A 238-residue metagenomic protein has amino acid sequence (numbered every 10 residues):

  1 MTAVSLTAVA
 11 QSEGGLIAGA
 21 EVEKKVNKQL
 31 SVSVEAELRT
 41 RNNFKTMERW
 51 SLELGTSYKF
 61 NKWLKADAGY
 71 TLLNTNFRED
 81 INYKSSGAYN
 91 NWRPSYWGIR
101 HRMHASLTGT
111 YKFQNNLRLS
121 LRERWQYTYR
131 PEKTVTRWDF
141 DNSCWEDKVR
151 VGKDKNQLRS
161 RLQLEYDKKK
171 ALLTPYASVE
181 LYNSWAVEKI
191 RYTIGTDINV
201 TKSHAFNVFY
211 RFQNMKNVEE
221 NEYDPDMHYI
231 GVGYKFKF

Functional and structural regions predicted by a protein language model:
Q11-F77: Start-of-domain marker
E13, K45-W50, E79-S85, E132-F140 (+2 more regions): Outer-membrane beta-barrel translocator domains and adjoining extracellular loop/strand segments of Gram-negative
G14-L16, E48-W50, I99-M103, G152-L158 (+2 more regions): Residues that define the transmembrane beta-barrel architecture of outer-membrane proteins
K24, Y58, G109-Y111, L162-K168 (+2 more regions): Residue-level signature of outer-membrane beta-barrel architecture
Q29-V34, W63-A68, Q114-L119, K170-T174 (+1 more regions): Repeated loop/turn-to-beta-strand initiation elements of outer-membrane beta-barrel proteins
A36-N42, Y70-N76, Y111, W125-P131 (+3 more regions): Transmembrane beta-strands of outer-membrane beta-barrel pores
L38-N42, Y89-S95, C144-R150, E180-Y182 (+1 more regions): Extracellular loop and loop/strand-boundary signature of outer-membrane beta-barrel proteins
H104-T110, D226-F238: Outer-membrane beta-barrel "beta-signal"
